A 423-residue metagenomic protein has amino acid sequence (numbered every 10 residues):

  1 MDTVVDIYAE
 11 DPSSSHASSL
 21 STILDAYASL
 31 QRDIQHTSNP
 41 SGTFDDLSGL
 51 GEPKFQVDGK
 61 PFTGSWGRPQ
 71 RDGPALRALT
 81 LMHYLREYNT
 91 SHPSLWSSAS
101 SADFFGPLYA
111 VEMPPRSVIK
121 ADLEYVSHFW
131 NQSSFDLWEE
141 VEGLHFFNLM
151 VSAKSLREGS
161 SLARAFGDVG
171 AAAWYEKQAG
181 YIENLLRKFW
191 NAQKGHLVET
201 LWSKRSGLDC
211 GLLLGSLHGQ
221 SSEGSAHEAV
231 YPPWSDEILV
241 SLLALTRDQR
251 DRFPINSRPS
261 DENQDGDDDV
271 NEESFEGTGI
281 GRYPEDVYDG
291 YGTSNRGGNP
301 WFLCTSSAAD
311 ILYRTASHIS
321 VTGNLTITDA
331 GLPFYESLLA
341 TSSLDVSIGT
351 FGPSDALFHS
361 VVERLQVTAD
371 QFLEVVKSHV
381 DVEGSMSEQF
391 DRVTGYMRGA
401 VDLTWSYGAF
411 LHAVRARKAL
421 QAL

Functional and structural regions predicted by a protein language model:
M1-F129, L149, F410: Aromatic-rich carbohydrate-recognition surfaces in CAZymes
M1-S18, L76-L108, V151-D168, L214-Y231 (+2 more regions): Well-ordered alpha-helical scaffold segments within catalytic/enzyme domains
V4, Q35, Y88, W130 (+6 more regions): Alpha-helical junction/boundary sensor with strong preference for TPR arrays
Y27, D122, S155, Y175 (+4 more regions): Alpha-helical solenoid repeat scaffolds, predominantly canonical TPR units
R32-S65, F146-L149, A153, A172-S307 (+5 more regions): Extended ligand-binding clefts on enzyme/binding-domain cores
D45-F55, Y291-C304, G331-L423: CBM-like carbohydrate-recognition segments
A110-R187, D209: Aromatic- and glycine-enriched pocket-lining scaffold segments that form the walls of small-molecule binding clefts
